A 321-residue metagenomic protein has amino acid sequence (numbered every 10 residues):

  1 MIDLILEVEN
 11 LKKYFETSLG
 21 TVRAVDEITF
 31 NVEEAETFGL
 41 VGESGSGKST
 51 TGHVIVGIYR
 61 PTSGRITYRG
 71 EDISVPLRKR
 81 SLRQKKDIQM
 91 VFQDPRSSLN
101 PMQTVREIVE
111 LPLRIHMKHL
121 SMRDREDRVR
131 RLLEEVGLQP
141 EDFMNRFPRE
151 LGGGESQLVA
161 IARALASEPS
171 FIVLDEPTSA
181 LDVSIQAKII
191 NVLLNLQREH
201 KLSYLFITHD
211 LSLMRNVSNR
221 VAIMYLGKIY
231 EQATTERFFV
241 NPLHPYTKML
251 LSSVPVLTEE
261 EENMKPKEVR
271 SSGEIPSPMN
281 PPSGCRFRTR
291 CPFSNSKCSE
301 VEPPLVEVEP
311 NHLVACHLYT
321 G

Functional and structural regions predicted by a protein language model:
I2, T21, T234-G321: Short catalytic/signature loops enriched in Gly
I2-I5, Y14-E27, P76-R80, M102 (+1 more regions): A short, flexible loop at the N-terminus of ABC-type nucleotide-binding domains that lies
E43, L181, I185-N263: P-loop NTP-binding/switch modules centered on Walker-like glycine-rich loops
V56: Helix-to-loop junction immediately C-terminal to a conserved catalytic motif
G64-V75, Q84: Conserved ABC transporter NBD signature motif
F147-L151, E155: Conserved ABC ATPase signature
A166-S170: A short, proline-enriched helix->beta-strand linker immediately N-terminal to the Walker B motif in ABC-type P-loop
